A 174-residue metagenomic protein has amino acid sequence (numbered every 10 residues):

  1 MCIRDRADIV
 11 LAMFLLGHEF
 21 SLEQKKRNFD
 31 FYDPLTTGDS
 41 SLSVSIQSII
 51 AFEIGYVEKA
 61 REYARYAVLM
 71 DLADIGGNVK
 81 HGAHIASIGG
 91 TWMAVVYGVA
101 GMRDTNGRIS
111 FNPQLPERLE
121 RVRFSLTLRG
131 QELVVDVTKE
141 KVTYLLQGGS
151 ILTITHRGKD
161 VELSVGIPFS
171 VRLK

Functional and structural regions predicted by a protein language model:
R4-F20, A73, N78-K174: Carbohydrate-active enzyme catalytic cores, enriched for enzymes that act on polyanionic acidic polysaccharides
R4-H84: Active-site core of glycosidic bond-cleaving carbohydrate-active enzymes
